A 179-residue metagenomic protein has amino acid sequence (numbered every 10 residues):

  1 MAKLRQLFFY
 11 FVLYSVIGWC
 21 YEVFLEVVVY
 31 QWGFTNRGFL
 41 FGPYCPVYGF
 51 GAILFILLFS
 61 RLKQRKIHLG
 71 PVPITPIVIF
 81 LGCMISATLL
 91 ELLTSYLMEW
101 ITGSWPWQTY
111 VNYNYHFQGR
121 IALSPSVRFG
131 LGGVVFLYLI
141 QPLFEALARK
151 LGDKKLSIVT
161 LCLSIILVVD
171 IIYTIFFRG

Functional and structural regions predicted by a protein language model:
M1-G179: Aromatic-rich, lipid-facing transmembrane alpha helices and their immediate juxtamembrane interface loops in integral
